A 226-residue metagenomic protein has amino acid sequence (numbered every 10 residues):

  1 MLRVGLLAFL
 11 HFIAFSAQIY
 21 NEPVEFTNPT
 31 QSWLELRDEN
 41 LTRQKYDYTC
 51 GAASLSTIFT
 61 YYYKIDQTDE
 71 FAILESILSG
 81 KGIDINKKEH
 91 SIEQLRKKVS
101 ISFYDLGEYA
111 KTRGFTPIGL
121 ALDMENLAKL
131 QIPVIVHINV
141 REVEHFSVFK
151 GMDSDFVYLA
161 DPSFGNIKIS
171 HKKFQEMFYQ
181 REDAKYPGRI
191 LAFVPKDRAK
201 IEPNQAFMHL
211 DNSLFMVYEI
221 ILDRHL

Functional and structural regions predicted by a protein language model:
M1-A8: Sec-dependent signal peptide recognition, specifically the positively charged N-region followed immediately by
F9-S16: Hydrophobic h-region of N-terminal signal peptides that target proteins for export in Gram-negative bacteria
A17-P23, M152-L226: Noncatalytic regulatory segments and standalone regulatory/sensor domains
I19-I118, D211-H225: Cysteine-nucleophile protease catalytic domains, especially the papain-like/related folds used in DUB/UBL proteases
L74, L78, L95-K98, G107-P162: Active-site-adjacent substructure of cysteine-protease-like catalytic cores
G80-N86, G107, V136-V148, F156 (+1 more regions): Short flexible/disordered coil segments
F103-G107, A121-E125, K173-E182: Intrinsically disordered, low-complexity boundary segments flanking structured domains
